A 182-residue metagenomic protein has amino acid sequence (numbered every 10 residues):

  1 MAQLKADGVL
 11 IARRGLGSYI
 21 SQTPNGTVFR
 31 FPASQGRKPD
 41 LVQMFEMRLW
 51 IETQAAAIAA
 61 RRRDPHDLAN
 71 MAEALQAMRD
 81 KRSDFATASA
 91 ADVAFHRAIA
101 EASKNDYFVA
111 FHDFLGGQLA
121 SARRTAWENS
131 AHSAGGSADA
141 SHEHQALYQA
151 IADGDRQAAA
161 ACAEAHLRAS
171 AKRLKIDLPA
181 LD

Functional and structural regions predicted by a protein language model:
M1-I51, A57, R61, P179-D182: Short linear motifs at protein or domain termini
L4, A59, K81, A100-A102 (+2 more regions): Hydrophobic side-chain positions on well-ordered alpha-helices, corresponding to helix-helix packing/interface faces
A12, F29, Q35-R37, M47-H66 (+1 more regions): Hydrophobic, amphipathic alpha-helical faces that serve as interaction scaffolds
K38, L49, A69-A72, A138-H142: Amphipathic alpha-helical repeat elements characteristic of tetratricopeptide repeat
E46, A86, S137-A138: Short helix-capping and inter-helix turn/linker motifs at the boundaries of alpha-helical repeat units
E73-L75, R79-D80, H96, V109 (+2 more regions): C-terminal all-alpha effector/ligand-binding and dimerization domain of prokaryotic HTH-type transcriptional repressors
S83-A90: A short, aromatic/hydrophobic, helix- or strand-capping loop or linear motif that either lines the entrance/gate
